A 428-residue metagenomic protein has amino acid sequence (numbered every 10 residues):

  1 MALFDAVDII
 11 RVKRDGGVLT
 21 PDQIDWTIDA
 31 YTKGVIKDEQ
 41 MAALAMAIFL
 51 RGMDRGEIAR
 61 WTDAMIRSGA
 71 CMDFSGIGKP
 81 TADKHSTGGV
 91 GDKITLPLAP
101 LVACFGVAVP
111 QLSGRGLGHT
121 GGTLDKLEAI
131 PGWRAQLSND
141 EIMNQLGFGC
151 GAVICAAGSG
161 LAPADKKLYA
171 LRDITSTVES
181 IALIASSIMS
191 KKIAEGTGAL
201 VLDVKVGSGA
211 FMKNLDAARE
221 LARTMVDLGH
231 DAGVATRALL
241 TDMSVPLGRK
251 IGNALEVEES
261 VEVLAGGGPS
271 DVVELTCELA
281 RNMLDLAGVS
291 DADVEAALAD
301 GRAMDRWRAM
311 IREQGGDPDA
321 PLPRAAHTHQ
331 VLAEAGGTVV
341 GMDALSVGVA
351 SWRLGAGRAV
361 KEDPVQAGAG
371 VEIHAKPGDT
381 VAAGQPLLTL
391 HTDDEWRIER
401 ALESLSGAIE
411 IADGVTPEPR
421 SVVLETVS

Functional and structural regions predicted by a protein language model:
M1-G91, R306-E313, V423, V427-S428: Acidic, glycine/proline-rich low-complexity segments that act as flexible tails and inter-domain linkers
D8, K13, V18-P21, T177-S180 (+3 more regions): Well-ordered secondary-structure scaffolds
A45-I48, K126, D165-I174, D203-M212 (+1 more regions): Active-site-proximal beta-alpha loop/turn segments in soluble metabolic enzymes
L50-R51, P97-P110, K191-G196, D231-A232 (+1 more regions): Alpha-helix C-terminal capping segments
P80-H119: Glycine/serine-rich anion-binding loops at beta->alpha junctions that coordinate negatively charged ligand groups
L112, L146-G147, C155-A157, I188 (+2 more regions): Short beta-strand segments
K126-A152, R223-G229, G233: A glycine-rich helix N-cap at a beta->alpha junction
G147-T197: Phosphate/diphosphate-binding glycine-rich loops and adjacent basic-rich segments that engage nucleotide
